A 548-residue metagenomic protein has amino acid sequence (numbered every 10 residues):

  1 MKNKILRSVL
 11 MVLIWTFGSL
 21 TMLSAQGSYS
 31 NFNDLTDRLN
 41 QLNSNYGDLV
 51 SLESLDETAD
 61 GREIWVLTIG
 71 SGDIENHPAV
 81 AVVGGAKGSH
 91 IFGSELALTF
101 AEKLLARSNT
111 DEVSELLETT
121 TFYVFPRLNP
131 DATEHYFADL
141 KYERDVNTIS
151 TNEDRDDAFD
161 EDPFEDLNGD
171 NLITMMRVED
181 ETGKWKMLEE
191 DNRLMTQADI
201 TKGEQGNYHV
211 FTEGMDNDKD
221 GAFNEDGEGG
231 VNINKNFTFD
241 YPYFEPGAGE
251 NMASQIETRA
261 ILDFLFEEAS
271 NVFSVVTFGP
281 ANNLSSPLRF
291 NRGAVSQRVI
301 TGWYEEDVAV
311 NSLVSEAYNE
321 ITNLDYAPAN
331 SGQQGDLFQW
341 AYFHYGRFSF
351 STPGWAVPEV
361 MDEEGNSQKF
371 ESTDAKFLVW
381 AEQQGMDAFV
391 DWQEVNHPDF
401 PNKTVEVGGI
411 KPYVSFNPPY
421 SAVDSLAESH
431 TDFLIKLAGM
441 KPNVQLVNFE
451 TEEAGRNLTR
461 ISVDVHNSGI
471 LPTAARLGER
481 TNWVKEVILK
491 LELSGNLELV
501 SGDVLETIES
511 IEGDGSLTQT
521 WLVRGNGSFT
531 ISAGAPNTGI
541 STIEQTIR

Functional and structural regions predicted by a protein language model:
V9-T21: Bacterial N-terminal signal peptides
L23-G27: Boundary at the C-terminal end of the N-terminal hydrophobic targeting segment
S51-L52, E63, V83, E95 (+7 more regions): Metallocarboxypeptidase
N76-A79, I91-F92, T99-V299: Active-site/substrate-binding loop(s) of hydrolase catalytic cores
V465-R480: Short amphipathic, basic-aromatic surface patches that mediate peripheral association with negatively charged
L497-N526: Intrinsically disordered, low-complexity Pro/Gly/Ser/Thr-rich segments with frequent PxxP/GP/PP motifs and embedded
G527-P536: Short, aromatic- and glycine-rich surface loops/edge beta-strands on solvent-exposed regions
G539-R548: Edge beta-strands of extracellular beta-sandwich domains
